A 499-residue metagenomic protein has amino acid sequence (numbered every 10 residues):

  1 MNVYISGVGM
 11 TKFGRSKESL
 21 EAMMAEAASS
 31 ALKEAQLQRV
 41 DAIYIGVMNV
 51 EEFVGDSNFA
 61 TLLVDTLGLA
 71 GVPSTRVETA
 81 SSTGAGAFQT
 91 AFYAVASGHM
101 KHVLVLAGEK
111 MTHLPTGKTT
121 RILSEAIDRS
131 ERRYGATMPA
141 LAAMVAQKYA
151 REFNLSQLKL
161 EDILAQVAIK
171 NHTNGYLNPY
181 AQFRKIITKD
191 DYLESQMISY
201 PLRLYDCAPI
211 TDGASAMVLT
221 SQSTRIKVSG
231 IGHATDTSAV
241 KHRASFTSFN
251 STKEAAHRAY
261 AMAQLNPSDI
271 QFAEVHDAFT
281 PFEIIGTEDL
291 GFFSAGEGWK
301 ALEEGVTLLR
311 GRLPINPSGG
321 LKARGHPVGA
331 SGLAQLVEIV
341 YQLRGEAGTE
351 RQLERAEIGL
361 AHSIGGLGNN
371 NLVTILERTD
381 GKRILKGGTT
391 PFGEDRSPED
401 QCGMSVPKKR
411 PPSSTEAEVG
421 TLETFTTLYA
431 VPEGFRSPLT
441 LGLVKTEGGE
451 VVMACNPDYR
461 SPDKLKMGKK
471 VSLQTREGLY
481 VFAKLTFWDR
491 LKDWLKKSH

Functional and structural regions predicted by a protein language model:
M1-E21, A25-E26, D128-R132, E152 (+7 more regions): Condensing-enzyme catalytic core mediating Claisen C-C bond formation in acyl metabolism
M1-S82, T90, Y149-I163, V167 (+5 more regions): Conserved active-site "lid/cap" helical segment
Y4, V50-L104, K110-L141, F183-P209 (+3 more regions): Conserved catalytic cysteine-centered active-site region of acyl-thioester-dependent Claisen-condensing enzymes
E52-N58, K241-A244, D277-W299, P327 (+1 more regions): Short glycine/threonine-rich loop-to-helix capping motif typified by GTGT followed within a few residues by an Asp-Pro
T79-E109, P139-N178, M217-Q222, R324-G348: Active-site-proximal alpha-helical scaffold in enzymes
L385-A417: Cys/His-rich short segments
D458-Q474: Short nucleic-acid-contacting surface segments enriched for D/E, G, S/T with interspersed K/R
Q474-S498: OB-fold/S1-family single-stranded nucleic acid-binding modules
